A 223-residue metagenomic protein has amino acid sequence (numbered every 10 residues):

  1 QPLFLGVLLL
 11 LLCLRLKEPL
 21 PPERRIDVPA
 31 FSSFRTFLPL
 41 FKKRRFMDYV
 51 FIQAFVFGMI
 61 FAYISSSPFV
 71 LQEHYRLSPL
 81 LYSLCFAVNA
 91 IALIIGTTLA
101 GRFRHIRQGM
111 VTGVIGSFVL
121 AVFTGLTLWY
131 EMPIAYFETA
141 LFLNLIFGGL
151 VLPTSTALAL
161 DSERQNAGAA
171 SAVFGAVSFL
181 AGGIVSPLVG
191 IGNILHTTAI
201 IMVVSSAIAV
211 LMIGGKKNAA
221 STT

Functional and structural regions predicted by a protein language model:
L3-R24, I213: C-terminal membrane-cytosol helix-exit motif in multi-pass small-molecule transporters
L12-C13, I200-T223: Multi-pass alpha-helical transporter architecture, strongest for 12-TM Major Facilitator/SLC carriers used
K17-V50: Juxtamembrane intracellular "pre-TM" segments in multi-pass secondary transporters
K42-A62, F142-I146: Pair of pore-lining "gating" transmembrane helices in MFS-fold secondary transporters
S65-L80: Short amphipathic helix-loop junctions that connect adjacent transmembrane helices in Major Facilitator Superfamily/SLC
Y82-R104: Transmembrane alpha-helices of Major Facilitator/SLC transporters
M110-T154: C-terminal transmembrane helical hairpin of 12-TM major facilitator-type secondary transporters
I146-G149, T156-I194, A199-M202: A late C-terminal transmembrane helix in Major Facilitator Superfamily
